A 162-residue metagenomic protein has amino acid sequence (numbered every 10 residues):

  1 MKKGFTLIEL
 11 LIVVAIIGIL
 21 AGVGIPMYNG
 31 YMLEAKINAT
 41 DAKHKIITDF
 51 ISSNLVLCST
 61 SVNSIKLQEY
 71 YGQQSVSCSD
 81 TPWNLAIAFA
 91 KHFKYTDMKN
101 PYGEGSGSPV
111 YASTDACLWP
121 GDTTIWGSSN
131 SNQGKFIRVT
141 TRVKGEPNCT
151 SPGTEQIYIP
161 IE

Functional and structural regions predicted by a protein language model:
M1-N29: N-terminal single-pass transmembrane signal-anchor helix
G4-I8, I17, I47, S52 (+1 more regions): Generic N-terminal initiation segments characterized by hydrophobic and/or small/turn-forming residues
F5, G22, G30, I37 (+2 more regions): A general, composition-driven signal for non-globular sequence regions
L11-I12, K43, F136: A generic structural signal for ordered secondary structure
A15, A21, A35, A39-A42 (+3 more regions): A sequence-composition feature that detects small, non-aromatic residues
L33-N63: Membrane-proximal N-terminal amphipathic helix
V56-E162: Periplasmic/extracellular, small/polar-rich flexible segments of pilin-like filament-forming proteins
